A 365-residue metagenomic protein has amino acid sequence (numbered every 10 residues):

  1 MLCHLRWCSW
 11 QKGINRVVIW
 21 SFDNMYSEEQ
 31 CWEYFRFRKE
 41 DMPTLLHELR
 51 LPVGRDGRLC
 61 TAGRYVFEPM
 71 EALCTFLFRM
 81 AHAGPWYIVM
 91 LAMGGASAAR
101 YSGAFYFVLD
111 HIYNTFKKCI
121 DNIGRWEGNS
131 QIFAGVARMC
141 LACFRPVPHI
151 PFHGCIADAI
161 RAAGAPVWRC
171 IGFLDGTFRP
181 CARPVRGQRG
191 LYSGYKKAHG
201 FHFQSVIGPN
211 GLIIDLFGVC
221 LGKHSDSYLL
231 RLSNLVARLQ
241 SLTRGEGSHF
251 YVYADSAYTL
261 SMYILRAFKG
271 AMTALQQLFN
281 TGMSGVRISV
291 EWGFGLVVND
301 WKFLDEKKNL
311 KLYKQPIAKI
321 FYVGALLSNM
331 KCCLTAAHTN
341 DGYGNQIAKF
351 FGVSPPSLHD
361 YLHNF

Functional and structural regions predicted by a protein language model:
M1-T61, K117, F144-R145, A337 (+2 more regions): Charged, often Cys/His-bearing segments associated with DNA-binding zinc-finger transcription factors
E33, A62-F67, L77, A96: Short coil/turn segments at secondary-structure boundaries
R38, T75, V89: Short alpha-helical segments in extracytoplasmic peptidoglycan/chitin-binding modules and envelope-associated proteins
R38-D41, L45, G63, E71 (+4 more regions): Generic hydrophobic, aliphatic-rich segments that mediate packing or membrane embedding
G57-V66, K307-K314: Short, surface-exposed loop/turn segments at secondary-structure junctions
P69-H82: Short, amphipathic alpha-helical "recognition" segments used to contact nucleic acids or chromatin
G84-F365: Short, well-ordered secondary-structure "scaffold" segments embedded in the functional core of diverse domains
